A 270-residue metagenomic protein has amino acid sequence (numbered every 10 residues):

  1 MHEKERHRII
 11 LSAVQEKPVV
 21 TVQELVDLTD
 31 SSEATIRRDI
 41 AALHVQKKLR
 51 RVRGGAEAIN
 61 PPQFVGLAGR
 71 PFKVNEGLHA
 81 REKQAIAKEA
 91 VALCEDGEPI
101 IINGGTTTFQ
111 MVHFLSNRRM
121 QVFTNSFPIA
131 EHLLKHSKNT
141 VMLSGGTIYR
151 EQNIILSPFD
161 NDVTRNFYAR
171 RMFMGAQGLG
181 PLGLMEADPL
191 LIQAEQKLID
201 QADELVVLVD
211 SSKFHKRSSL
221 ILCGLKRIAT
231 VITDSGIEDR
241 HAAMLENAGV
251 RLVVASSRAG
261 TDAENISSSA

Functional and structural regions predicted by a protein language model:
H2-I9, Q15-Q23, D27-L28, I40-I101 (+2 more regions): HTH-adjacent hinge/linker in prokaryotic transcriptional regulators
H2-S12, E16-E24, D30, V45 (+2 more regions): Conserved phosphate- and dinucleotide-binding cores of soluble alpha/beta proteins, encompassing both enzyme active
I101, V122, A187: Conserved SAM-binding loop
G104-T106: Glycine-rich N-terminal segment of FAD-binding domains in flavoprotein oxidoreductases, spanning the beta-loop-helix
H113-L115, V122-E131: Catalytic core of membrane glycerolipid acyltransferases/transacylases, capturing the structured, soluble-facing
